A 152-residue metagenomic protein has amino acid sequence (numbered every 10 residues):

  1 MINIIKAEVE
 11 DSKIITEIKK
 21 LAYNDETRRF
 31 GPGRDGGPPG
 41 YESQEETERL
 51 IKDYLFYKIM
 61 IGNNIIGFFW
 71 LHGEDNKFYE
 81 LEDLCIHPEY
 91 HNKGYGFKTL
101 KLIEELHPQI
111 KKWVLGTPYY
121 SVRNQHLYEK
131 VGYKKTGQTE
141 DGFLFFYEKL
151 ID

Functional and structural regions predicted by a protein language model:
N3-E17: A short beta-loop-alpha structural element at the N-terminal edge of CoA-dependent acyl/N-acetyltransferase catalytic
K20-E46: Conserved GNAT-fold acetyl-CoA-binding loop/helix
E42-K58: A short helix-loop-beta-strand connector motif used in the catalytic cores of GNAT acetyltransferases and, in some
K58, N64-G73, E80, C85: Conserved beta-strand in the GNAT
L84-H91, T117-Y119: A short, internal acetyl-CoA/4′-phosphopantetheine-binding micro-motif in the GNAT/acyltransferase core
Y90, G94-L102: Conserved acetyl-CoA pyrophosphate-binding loop and the N-cap/start of the following alpha-helix in GNAT-like
F97-K98, E105, Y119-G137: Conserved active-site alpha-helix within GNAT-family acetyltransferase domains
H107-Y119: Conserved GNAT acetyl-CoA-binding A-motif
